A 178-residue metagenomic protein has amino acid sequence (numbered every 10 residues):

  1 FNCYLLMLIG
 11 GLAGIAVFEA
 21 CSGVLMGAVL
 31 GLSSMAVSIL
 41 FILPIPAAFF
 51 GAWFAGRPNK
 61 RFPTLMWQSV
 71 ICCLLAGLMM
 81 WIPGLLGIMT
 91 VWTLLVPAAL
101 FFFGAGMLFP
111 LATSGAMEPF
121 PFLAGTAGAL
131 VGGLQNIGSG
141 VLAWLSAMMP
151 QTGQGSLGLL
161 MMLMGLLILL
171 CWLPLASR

Functional and structural regions predicted by a protein language model:
F1-F41: Extracytoplasmic gate region of multi-pass secondary transporters
M26-G27, P58-N59, S146-Q154: Interfacial helix-cap and linker-helix signal at transmembrane-aqueous boundaries of multi-pass secondary transporters
I42-P46, N136-I137: Short hydrophobic/small-residue motifs within alpha-helical transmembrane segments of multi-pass transporter-like
F50, L75-I82, V141, L167-C171: Transmembrane-helix signature of multi-pass solute transporters
F50-T64: Helix-to-loop junctions at the C-terminal end of transmembrane segments in multipass secondary transporters
T64-A112: C-terminal transmembrane helical hairpin of 12-TM major facilitator-type secondary transporters
F103-G106, T113-Q151, L160-M161: A late C-terminal transmembrane helix in Major Facilitator Superfamily
L159-R178: Multi-pass alpha-helical transporter architecture, strongest for 12-TM Major Facilitator/SLC carriers used
